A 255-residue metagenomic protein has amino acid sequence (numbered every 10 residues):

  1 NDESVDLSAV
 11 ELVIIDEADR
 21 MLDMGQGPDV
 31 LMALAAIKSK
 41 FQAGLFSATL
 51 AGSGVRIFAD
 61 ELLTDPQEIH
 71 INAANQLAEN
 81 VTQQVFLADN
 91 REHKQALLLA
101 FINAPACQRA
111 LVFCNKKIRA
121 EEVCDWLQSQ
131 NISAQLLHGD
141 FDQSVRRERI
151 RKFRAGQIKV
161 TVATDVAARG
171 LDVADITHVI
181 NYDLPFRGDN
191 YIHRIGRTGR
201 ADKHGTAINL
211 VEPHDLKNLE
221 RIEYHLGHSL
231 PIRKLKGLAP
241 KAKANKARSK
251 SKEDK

Functional and structural regions predicted by a protein language model:
N1-K243: Conserved helicase RecA-like core
A239-K255: Intrinsically disordered, Lys/Arg-rich low-complexity segments
